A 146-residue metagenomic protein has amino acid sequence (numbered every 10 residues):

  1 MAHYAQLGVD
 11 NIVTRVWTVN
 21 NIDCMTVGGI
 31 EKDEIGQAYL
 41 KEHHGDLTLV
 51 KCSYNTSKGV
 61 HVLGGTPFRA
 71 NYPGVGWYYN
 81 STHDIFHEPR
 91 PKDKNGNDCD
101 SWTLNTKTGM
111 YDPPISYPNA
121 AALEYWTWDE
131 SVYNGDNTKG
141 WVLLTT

Functional and structural regions predicted by a protein language model:
M1-T146: Interaction-interface detector
